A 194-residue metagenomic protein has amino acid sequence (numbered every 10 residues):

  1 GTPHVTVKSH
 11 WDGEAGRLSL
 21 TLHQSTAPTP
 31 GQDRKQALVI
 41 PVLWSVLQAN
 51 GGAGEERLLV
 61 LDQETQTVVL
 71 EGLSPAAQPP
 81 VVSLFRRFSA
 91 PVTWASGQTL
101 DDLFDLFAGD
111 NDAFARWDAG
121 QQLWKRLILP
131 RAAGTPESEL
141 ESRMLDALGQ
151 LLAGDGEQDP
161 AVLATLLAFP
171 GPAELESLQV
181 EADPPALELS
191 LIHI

Functional and structural regions predicted by a protein language model:
G1, I192-I194: Accessible peptide chain termini
T2-S83: Beta-strand-rich binding/interaction modules
E71-I192: Long, ordered, helix-rich scaffold segments
